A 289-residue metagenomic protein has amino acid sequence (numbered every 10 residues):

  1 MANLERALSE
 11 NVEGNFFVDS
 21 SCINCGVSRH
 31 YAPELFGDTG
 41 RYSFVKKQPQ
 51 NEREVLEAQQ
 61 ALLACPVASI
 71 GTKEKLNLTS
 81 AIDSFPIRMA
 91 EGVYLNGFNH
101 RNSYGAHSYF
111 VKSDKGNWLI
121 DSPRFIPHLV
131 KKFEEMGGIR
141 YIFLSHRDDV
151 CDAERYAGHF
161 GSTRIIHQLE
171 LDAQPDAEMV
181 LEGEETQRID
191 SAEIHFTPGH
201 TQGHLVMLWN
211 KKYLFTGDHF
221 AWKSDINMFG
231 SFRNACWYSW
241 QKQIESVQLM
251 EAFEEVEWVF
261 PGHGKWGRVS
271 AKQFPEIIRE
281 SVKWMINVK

Functional and structural regions predicted by a protein language model:
L4-I23, G37-L56: Ferredoxin-like iron-sulfur electron-transfer modules
S9-V12, N51-D114, Q273, K289: Zn-dependent metallo-beta-lactamase
V27-G40, L62-E74: Iron-sulfur cluster-binding cysteine motifs and their immediate structural context in ferredoxin-like electron-transfer
G40-R41, N117-L119, F125-P127, R140 (+3 more regions): Metallo-beta-lactamase
K75-E91, K131-E134, C151-Q202, A235-E257: Metallo-beta-lactamase
M89-V93, K112-N117, T186-E193, N210-Y213: Beta-strand-turn-beta hairpins that frame and shape the catalytic cleft of phosphate-ester-processing enzymes
N102-S103, S113-Y141, D172, D176-A177: Pre-active-site segment of Zn-dependent metallo-hydrolases
R140-D149: Metallo-beta-lactamase
